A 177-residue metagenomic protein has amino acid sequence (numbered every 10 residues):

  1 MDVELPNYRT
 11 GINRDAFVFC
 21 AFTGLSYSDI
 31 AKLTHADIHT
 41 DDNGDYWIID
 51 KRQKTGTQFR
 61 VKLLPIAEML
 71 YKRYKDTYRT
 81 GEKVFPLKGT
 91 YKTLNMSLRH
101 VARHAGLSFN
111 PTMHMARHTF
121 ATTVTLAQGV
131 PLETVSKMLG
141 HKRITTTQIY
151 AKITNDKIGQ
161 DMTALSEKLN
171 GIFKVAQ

Functional and structural regions predicted by a protein language model:
M1-Y27, Q128: Basic, Lys/Arg- and aromatic-enriched nucleic-acid-binding interface segment
D2, T23, K32-K72: Conserved tyrosine-mediated DNA breakage-rejoining catalytic core shared by Y-recombinases
G11-A16, K88-Y91, S108-Q128: Short basic/aromatic active-site micro-motif
N13, G44, T57, R79-G81 (+1 more regions): Exposed loop/turn and edge beta-strand positions of beta-sandwich/beta-sheet ligand-binding modules
D29-A31, N110-T112, A121, G129-R143 (+1 more regions): Active-site-proximal segment of tyrosine recombinases
R52-G56, L139-A164: Catalytic-site neighborhood detector that most strongly recognizes the C-terminal catalytic loop/helix of tyrosine
Q53-K72, T80-H100: C-terminal catalytic core of Y-nucleophile DNA break-rejoin enzymes
T77, L165-Q177: C-terminal secondary-structure termini that scaffold catalytic or DNA-interacting sites
